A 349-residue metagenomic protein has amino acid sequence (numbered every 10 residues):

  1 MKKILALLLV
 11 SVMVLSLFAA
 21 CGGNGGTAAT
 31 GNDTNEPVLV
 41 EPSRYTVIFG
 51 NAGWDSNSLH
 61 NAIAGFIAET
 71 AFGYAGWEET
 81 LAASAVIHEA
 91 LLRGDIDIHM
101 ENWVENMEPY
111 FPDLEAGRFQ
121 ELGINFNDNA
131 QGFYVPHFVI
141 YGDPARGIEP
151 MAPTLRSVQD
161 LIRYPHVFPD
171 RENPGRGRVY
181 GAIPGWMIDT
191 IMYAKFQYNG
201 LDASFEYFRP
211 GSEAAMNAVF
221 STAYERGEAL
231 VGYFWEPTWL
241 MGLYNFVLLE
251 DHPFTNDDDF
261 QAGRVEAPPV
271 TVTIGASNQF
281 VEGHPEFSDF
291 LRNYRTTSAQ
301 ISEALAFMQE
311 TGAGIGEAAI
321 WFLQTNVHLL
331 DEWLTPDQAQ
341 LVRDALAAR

Functional and structural regions predicted by a protein language model:
S16-A20: C-terminal motif of bacterial Sec signal peptides marking the signal peptidase cleavage site
G22-G25: Bacterial signal peptide processing site
E41-S56, Y74-T80, R176-Y180, L291: Short, well-ordered beta-strand elements
W54-D55, A75-L92, Y207-V219: Short helix-initiation/N-cap motifs at beta->coil->alpha
S56, D189-A203, A215-E225, R295-R349: An extracytoplasmic/periplasmic, membrane-proximal ligand-sensing/linker region
N61, L81-R118, V219-T222, W239-Y244: Pocket-flanking alpha-helical
F119-Y180: A conserved helix-loop-strand patch within extracytoplasmic ligand-binding domains of the periplasmic binding
Q131-G147, P269-G283, A306-F307: A bilobed periplasmic-binding-protein/Venus flytrap-type ligand-binding module shared by bacterial periplasmic
